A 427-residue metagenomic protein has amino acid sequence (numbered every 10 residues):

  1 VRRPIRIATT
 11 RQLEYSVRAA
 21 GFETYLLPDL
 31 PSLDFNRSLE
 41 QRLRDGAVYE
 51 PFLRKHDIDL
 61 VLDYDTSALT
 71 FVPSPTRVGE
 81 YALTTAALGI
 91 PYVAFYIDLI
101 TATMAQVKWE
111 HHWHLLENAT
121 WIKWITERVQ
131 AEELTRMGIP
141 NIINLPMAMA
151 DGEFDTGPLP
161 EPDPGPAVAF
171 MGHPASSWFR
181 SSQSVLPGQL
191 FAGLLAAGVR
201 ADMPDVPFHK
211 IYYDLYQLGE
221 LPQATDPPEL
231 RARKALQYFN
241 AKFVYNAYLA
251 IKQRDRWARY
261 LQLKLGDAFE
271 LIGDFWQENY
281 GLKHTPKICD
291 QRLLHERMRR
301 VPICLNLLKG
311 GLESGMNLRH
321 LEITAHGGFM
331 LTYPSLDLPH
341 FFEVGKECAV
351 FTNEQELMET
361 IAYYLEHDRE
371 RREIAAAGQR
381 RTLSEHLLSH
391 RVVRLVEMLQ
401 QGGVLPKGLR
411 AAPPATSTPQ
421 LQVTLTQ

Functional and structural regions predicted by a protein language model:
R2-S16, D29-N36, Q41, R136-E313 (+3 more regions): Nucleotide-sugar donor-binding catalytic core of glycosyltransferases
I7-A20, Y25-R37, E110, E117 (+5 more regions): Catalytic binding pocket for nucleotide-activated donors in carbohydrate/polymer assembly enzymes
D34-L53, T76: Glycine-rich, highly charged phosphate/nucleotide-binding loops
F52-P73: Short N-terminal targeting/anchoring amphipathic segment
I58-L60, P91, I303, F329: Structural motif
T66-A86: An aromatic- and histidine-rich active-site surface loop
L69-T70, V93-Q106, T120: A short, histidine- and acid-enriched strand-loop-helix "catalytic/donor-clamping" loop that lines the nucleotide-sugar
T84-I100, K123-W124, M147, A169: Active-site proximal beta-strand in glycosyltransferases
